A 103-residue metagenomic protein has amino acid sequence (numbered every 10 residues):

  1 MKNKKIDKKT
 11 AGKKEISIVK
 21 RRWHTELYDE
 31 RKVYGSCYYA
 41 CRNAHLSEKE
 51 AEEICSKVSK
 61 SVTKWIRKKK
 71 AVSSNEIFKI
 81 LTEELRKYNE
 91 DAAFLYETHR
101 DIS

Functional and structural regions predicted by a protein language model:
M1-S103: Long, C-terminal-biased catalytic regions of enzyme "large/alpha" subunits
